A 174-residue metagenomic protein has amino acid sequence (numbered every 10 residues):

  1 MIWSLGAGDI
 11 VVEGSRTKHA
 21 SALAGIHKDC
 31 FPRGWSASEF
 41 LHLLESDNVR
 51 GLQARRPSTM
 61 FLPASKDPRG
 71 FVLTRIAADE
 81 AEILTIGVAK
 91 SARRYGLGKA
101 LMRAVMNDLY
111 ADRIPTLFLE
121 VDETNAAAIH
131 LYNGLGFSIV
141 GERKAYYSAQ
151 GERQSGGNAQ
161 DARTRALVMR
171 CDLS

Functional and structural regions predicted by a protein language model:
I2-A7, V11-Y95, K99-A104, D108 (+2 more regions): Acetyl-CoA-dependent GNAT
S38, F118-E120, N133, S138-V168: Conserved catalytic-core motifs of GNAT/GCN5-like acyltransferases
H42, H130-L131: Well-formed, non-transmembrane alpha-helical positions, independent of function
A78, E123-N125, R143, L173: Short, flexible active-site-adjacent loop segments at beta-strand->alpha-helix junctions, enriched in small/polar
V88, D122-E123: Short amphipathic helical patch at the helix-1/turn junction of helix-turn-helix
M102, N125-A128, A145-G151: Short glycine/proline-centered loop/turn elements that form peptide/ligand docking sites
